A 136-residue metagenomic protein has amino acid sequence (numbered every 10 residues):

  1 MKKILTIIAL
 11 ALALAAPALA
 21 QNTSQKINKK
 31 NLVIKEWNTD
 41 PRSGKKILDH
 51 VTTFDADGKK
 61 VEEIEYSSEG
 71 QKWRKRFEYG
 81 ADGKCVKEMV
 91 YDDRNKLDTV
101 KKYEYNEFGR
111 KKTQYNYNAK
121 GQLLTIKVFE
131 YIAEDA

Functional and structural regions predicted by a protein language model:
M1-I7: Positively charged n-region of N-terminal signal peptides that target proteins for export
I7-A15: Bacterial N-terminal signal peptides
A16-A20: Sec/Tat signal peptide C-region and signal peptidase I cleavage site
Q21-A136: Buried hydrophobic residues that stabilize the cores of well-folded domains
